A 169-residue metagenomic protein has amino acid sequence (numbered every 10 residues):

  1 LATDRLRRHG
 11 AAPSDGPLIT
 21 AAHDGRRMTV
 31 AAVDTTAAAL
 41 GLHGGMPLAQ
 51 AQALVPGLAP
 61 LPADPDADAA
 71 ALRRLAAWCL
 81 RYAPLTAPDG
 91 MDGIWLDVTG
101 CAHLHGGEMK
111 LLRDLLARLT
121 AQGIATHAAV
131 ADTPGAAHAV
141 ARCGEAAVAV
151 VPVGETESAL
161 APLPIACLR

Functional and structural regions predicted by a protein language model:
L1-W95, G100, M109-A117, T126-V130 (+1 more regions): Residues that scaffold, gate, or flank divalent-cation-dependent active/transport sites
P62, A76, L104, V140-G144: Short alpha-helical interface elements
C101-G106, A146-V150: Short, charged/polar, Gly/Pro-enriched secondary-structure boundary elements
A136-H138: Conserved redox-cofactor binding core of oxidoreductases
R142-R169: Compact, charge-rich alpha-helical regulatory domains located at protein termini
